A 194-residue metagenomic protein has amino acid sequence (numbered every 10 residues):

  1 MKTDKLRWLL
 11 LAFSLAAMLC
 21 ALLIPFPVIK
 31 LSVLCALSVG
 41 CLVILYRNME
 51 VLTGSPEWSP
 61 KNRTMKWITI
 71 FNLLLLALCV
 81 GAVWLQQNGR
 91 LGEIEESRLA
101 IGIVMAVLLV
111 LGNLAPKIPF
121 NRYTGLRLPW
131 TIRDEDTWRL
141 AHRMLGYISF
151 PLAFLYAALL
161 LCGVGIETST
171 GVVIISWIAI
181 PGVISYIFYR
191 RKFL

Functional and structural regions predicted by a protein language model:
T3-A12, L42-Y46, M65-L76, R139-F150: Select subsegments of transmembrane alpha-helices in polytopic membrane proteins, especially boundary-proximal
W8-A21, W58-G102: Long, highly hydrophobic alpha-helical transmembrane signal-anchor segments
L23-G40, E93-L111, V173: Alpha-helical transmembrane segments
P27-V28, Y156-I174: Extracellular/periplasmic helix-loop-helix junctions in multi-pass membrane proteins
V39-T53, V110-L126, I187-R191: Membrane-water interface of transmembrane alpha-helices
V51-K61, P119-A141: Cytosolic, membrane-interface loops and tails of multi-pass inner-membrane proteins
L74-Q87, H142-L161: Hydrophobic alpha-helical transmembrane segments in multi-pass integral membrane proteins
V104-T124, T137, L145-F150: Alpha-helical transmembrane segments of helical membrane proteins, especially in multi-pass transport, channel
